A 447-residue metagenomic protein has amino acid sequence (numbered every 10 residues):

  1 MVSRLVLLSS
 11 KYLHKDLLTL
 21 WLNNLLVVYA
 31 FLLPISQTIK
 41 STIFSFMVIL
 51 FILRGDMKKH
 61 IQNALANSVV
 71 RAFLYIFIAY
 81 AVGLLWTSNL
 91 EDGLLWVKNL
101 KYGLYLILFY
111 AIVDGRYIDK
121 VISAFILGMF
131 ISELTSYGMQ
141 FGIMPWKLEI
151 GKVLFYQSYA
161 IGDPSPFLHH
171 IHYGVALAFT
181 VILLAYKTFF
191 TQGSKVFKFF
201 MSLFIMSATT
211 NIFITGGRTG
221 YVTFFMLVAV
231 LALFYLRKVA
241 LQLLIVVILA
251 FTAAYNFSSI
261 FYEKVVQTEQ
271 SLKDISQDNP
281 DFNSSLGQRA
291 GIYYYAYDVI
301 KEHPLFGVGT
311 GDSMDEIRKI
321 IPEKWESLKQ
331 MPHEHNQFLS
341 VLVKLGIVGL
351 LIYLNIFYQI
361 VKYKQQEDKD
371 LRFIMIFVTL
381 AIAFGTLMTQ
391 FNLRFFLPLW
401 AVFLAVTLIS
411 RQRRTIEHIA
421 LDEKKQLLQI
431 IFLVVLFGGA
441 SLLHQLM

Functional and structural regions predicted by a protein language model:
M1-D56, S68, A72-T87, Y102 (+2 more regions): N-terminal signal-anchor transmembrane segment
W21-Y29, R71, P332, N336 (+3 more regions): Loop-to-helix entry and N-terminal half of a specific, functionally important transmembrane alpha helix in multi-pass
F31, F51-H60, L84-S136, T180-L183: Transmembrane alpha-helical segments and their membrane-water interfaces
F46-I52, M375-T386, Q390-Q445: Transmembrane alpha-helices of multi-pass inner-membrane enzymes
R54, A232, L241-Q242, K344-L380: Hydrophobic transmembrane alpha-helices and their immediate junctions
D119-F155, S165-Y235, Q242, V246-V247 (+6 more regions): Alpha-helical transmembrane segments of multi-pass inner-membrane proteins
Y235-P280, Y294-E302, T310, Q429-M447: A membrane-periplasm/extracellular boundary helix in multi-pass inner-membrane enzymes that assemble envelope glycans
N279-Y294, D298-E302, F306-L345: Long extracytoplasmic/lumenal interhelical loops at the membrane interface of multi-pass membrane proteins
